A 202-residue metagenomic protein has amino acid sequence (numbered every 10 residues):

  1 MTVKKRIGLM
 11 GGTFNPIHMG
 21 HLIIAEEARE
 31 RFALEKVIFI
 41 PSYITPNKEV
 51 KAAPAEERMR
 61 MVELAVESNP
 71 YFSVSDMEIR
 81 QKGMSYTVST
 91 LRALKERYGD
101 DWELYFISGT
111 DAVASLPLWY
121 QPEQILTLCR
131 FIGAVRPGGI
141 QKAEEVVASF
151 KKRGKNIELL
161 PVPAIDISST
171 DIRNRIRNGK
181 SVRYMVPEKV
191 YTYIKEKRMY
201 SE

Functional and structural regions predicted by a protein language model:
M1-E202: Nucleotidyltransferase catalytic core that binds NTPs
